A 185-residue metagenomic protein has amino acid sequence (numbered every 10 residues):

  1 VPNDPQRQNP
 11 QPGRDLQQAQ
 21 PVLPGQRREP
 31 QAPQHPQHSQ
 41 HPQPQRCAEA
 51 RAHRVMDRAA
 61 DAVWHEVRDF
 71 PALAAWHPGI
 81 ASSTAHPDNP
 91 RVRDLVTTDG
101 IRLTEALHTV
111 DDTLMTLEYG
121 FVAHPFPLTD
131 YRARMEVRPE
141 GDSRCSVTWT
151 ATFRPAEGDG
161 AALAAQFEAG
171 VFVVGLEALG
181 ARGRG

Functional and structural regions predicted by a protein language model:
V1-H41: Intrinsically disordered, low-complexity, hydrophilic segments
P2, P42-D88: Hydrophobic ligand-binding cavity/cleft-lining segments
V63-V67, L73, R93, L107 (+3 more regions): Hydrophobic pocket/interface hotspot
S82-T84, T98-S146, T152-P155: Hydrophobic-ligand binding "helix-grip"
N89-P90, L114: Short acidic/glycine-enriched loop/turn segments that link adjacent beta-strands
R91-T98: Short aromatic-glycine motifs in intrinsically disordered, low-complexity regions
T152-G185: A conserved amphipathic terminal alpha-helix motif
